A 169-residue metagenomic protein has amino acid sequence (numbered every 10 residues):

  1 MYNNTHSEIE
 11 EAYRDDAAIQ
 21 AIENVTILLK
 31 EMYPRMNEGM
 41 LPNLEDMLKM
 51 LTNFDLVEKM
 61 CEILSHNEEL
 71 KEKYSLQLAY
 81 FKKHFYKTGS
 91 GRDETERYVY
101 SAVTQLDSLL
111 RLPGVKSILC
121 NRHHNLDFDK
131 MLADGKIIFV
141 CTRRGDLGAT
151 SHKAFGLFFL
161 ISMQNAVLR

Functional and structural regions predicted by a protein language model:
M1-R169: P-loop NTPase motor domains
